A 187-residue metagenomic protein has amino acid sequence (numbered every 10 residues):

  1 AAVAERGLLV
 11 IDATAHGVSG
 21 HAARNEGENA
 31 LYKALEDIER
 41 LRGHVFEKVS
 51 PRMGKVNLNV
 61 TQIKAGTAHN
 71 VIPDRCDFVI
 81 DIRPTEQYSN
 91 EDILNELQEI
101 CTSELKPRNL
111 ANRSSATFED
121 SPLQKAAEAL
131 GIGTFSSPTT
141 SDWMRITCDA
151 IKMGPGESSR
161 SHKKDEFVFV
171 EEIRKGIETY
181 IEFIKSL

Functional and structural regions predicted by a protein language model:
A2-L187: Metal-dependent amide/peptide-bond hydrolase catalytic core, centered on the "pita-bread" metallohydrolase fold
